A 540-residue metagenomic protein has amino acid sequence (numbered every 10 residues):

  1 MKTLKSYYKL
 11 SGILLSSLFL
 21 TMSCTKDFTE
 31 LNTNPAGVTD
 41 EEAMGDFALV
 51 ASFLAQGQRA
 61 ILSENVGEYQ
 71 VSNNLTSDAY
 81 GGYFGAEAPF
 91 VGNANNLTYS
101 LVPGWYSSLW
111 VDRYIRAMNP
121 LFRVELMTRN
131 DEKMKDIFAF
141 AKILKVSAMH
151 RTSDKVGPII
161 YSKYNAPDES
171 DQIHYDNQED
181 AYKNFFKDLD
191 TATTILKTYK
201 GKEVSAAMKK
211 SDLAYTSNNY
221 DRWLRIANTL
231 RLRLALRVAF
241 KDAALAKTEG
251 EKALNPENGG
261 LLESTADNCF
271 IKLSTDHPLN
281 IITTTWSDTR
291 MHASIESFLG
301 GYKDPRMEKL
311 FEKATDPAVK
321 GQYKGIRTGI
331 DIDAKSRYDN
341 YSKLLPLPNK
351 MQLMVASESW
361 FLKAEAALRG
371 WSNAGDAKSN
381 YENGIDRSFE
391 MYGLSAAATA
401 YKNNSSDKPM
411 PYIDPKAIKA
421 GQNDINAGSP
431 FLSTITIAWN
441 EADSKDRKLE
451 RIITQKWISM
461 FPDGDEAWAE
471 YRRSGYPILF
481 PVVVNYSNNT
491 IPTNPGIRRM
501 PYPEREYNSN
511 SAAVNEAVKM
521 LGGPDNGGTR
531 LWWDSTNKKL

Functional and structural regions predicted by a protein language model:
M1, C24-D27, G57, V146 (+2 more regions): Terminal processing/anchoring signals of secreted or surface-associated proteins and related intramolecular
M1-M22: Sec-dependent bacterial lipoprotein signal peptides
L20, V66-G67, L394: Intrinsically disordered or highly flexible coil/loop and linker segments, enriched in small and charged/polar residues
C24-G82, G104, D112, M127 (+2 more regions): Membrane-proximal, proline-rich intrinsically disordered regions
T33-P35, N340-Y341, G428-S433: Short acidic (Asp/Glu) and glycine-rich catalytic loops that position anionic groups and cofactors
Y69-N73, L310-K313, A396-A397, G464-R473: Short coil/turn segments at secondary-structure boundaries
A86-L144, A148-A397, E441-E450, Q455: Structured, solvent-exposed acidic/aromatic patches
Y401-L540: C-terminal functional modules
